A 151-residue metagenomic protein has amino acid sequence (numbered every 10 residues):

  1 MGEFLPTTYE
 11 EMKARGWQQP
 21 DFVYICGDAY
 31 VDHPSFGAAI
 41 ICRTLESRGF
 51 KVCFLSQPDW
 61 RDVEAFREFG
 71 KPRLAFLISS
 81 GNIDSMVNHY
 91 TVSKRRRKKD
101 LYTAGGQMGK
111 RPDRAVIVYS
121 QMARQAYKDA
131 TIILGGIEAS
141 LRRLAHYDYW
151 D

Functional and structural regions predicted by a protein language model:
M1-G16: Short N-terminal or domain-adjacent regulatory/targeting segments
E10-E11, A29, G37, C42 (+1 more regions): Glycine-rich beta-alpha loop elements in corrinoid/cobalamin-binding modules across cobalamin-dependent enzymes
D21-V23: Conserved beta-strand elements of the Class I
T44-F50: A short, Lys/Arg-enriched amphipathic alpha-helix followed by its capping loop at the start of a domain
